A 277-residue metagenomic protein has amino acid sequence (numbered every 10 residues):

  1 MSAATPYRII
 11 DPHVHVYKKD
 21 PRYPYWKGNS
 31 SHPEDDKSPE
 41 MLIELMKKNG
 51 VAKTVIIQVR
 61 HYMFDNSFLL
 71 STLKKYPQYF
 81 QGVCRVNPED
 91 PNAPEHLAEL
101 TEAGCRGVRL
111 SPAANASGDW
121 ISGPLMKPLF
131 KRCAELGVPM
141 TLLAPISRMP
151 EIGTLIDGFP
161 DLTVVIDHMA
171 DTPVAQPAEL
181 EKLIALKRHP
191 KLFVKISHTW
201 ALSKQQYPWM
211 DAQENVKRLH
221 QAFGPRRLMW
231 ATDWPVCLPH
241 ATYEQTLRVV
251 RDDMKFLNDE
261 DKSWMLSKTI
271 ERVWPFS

Functional and structural regions predicted by a protein language model:
M1-Y25: Replace "His-x-His-based motif
S2-I10, H32-K53, K217-R218, F223-M229 (+1 more regions): Mid-to-C-terminal alpha-helical segments outside catalytic/metal-binding sites
I10-V14, T54-I57, F80-C84, V108-L110 (+4 more regions): Hydrophobic faces of well-ordered beta-strands that scaffold small-molecule active sites in alpha/beta enzyme cores
H13, M46, L69, L100 (+7 more regions): Conserved, mostly hydrophobic/aromatic
N29-D35, E40-H61, F80-R85, C105-L110 (+1 more regions): Divalent metal-dependent hydrolysis catalytic cores, especially in the metallo-beta-lactamase
D36-L45, D90-L100, A178-E179: Short, acidic/polar
M63-S147, T154, F193-T199, S203-Q206: Active-site gating/metal-coordination segments in enzymes
W120-M229: Catalytic pocket-lining loop regions of alpha/beta-barrel enzymes, especially the amidohydrolase/enolase/GH5 lineages
